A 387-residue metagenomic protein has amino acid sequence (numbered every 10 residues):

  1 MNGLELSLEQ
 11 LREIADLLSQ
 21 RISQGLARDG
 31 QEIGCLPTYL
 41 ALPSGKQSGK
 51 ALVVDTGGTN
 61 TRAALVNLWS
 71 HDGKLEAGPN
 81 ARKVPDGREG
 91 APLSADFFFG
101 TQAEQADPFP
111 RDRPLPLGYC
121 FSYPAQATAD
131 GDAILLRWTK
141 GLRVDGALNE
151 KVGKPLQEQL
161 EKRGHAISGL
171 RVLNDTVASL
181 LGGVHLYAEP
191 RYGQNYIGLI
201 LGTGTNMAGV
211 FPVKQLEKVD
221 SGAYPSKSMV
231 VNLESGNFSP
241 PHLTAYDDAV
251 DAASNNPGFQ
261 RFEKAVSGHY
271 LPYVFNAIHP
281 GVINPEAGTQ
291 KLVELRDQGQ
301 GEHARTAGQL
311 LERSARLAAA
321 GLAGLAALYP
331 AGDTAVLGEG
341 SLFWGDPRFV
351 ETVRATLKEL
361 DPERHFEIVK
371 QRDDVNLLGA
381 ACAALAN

Functional and structural regions predicted by a protein language model:
M1-A81, P85-L115, E161, L186 (+2 more regions): ATP-binding/phosphotransfer module of carbohydrate and carboxylate kinases, centering on a glycine-rich
D55, G118-S122, L173, I197-G204 (+1 more regions): Short beta-strand segments
T56, R143-L148, G169-A178, G198-L201 (+2 more regions): Active-site nucleophile and cofactor-binding loops and adjacent substrate-binding regions of central metabolic enzymes
T61-V66, A178-G182, G198-I200, T205-F211: Short beta-strand scaffold segments in enzyme catalytic cores
N67-W69, Y119-Q126: Short glycine-enriched loops at secondary-structure junctions
R82-G100, A125-I197, Q215-A223, K227-E234 (+1 more regions): Glycine-rich phosphate-binding loop and adjoining helix at the ATP-binding site of ATP-dependent phosphoryl-transfer
S122-A127, T176-S179, S341-W344, D373-N376: Short, internal active-site loops enriched in acidic
V210-F262: Acidic, glycine-rich loop-and-beta core segments that form the ion-binding/anion-interacting portion of active sites
